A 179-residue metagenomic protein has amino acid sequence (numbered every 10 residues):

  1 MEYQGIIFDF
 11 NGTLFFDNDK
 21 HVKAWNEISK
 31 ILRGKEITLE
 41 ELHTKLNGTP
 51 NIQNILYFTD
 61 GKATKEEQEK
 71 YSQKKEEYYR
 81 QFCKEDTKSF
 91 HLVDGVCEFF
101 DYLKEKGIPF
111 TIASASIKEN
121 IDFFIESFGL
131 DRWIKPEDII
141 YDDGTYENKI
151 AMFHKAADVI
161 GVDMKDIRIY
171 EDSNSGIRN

Functional and structural regions predicted by a protein language model:
M1-Y3, G107, M164-D166: A general structural motif
Y3-D94, Y102, K106: N-terminal helical cap/lid subdomain that shapes the substrate entry/recognition surface in HAD-like hydrolases
F8, Y170-E171: Active-site flanking residues adjacent to catalytic metal/cofactor-binding acidic residues
H21-V22, G48, I52, C97 (+3 more regions): Alpha-helix N-cap/helix-start and coil->helix boundary motif
W25, I55, V96, I121-I125 (+1 more regions): Hydrophobic packing residues within well-ordered alpha-helices of enzyme cores
S89, T111, I117-R168, N174-R178: Substrate-recognition "cap/lid" segment bordering the active-site pocket of phosphatases
C97, D101, I177-R178: Alpha-helical segments flanking ligand/cofactor-binding loops in enzyme cores
